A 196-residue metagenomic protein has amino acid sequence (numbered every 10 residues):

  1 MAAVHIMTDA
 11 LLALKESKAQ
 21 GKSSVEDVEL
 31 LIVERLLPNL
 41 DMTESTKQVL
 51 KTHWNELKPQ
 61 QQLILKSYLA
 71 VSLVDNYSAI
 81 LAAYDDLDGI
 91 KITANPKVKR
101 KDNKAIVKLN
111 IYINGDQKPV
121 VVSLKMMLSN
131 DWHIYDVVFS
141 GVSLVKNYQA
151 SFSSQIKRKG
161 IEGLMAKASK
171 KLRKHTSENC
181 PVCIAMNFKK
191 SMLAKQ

Functional and structural regions predicted by a protein language model:
M1-L81: Early exported N-terminus immediately downstream of N-terminal targeting peptides
E16-S23, N55-Q60, D86-L87, K99-K101 (+3 more regions): Surface-exposed, polar/charged faces of alpha-helical domains in mature secreted/periplasmic/lumenal proteins
V71-S72, I113-N114, G141-L144: Solvent-exposed loop/turn segments at secondary-structure junctions within structured extracellular/periplasmic domains
D75-V121, K171-Q196: Surface-exposed, charged secondary-structure patches
Y112, M126-N130, S153-R158: Short, low-complexity, polar/charged sequence segments that are solvent-exposed and flexible
P119-K146: Short beta-strand edge/turn micro-motifs at domain boundaries
D136-Q196: Low-complexity, intrinsically disordered terminal/linker segments enriched in charged and Gly/Pro repeats
